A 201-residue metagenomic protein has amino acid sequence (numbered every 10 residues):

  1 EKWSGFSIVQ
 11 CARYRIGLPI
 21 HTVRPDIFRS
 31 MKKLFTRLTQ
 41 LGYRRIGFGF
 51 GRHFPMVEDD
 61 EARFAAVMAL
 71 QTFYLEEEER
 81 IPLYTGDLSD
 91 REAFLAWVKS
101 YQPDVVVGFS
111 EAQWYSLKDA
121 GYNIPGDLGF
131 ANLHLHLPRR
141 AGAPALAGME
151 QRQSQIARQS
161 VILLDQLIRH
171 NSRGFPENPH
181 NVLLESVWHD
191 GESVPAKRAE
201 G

Functional and structural regions predicted by a protein language model:
E1-G201: Bacterial carbohydrate/catabolite-sensing allosteric modules
